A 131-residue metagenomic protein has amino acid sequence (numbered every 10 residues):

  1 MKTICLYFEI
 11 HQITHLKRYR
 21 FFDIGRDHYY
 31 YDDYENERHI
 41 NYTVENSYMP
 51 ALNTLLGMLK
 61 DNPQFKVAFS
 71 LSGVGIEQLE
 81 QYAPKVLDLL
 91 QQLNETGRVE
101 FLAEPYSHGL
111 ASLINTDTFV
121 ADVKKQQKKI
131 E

Functional and structural regions predicted by a protein language model:
M1-P63, V67, E95: N-terminal regions that are enriched for targeting/export leaders and immediately downstream pro/stem segments
Y7, A68-S72, L102-P105: A cross-family glycoside hydrolase active-site/sugar-binding cleft signature
I13-K17, G75-E80, G109-L113: Short catalytic/ligand-binding loop motif for oxyanion handling, primarily in non-cytosolic enzymes, centered on
R20-I24, P84-L87, T118-V120: Short secondary-structure boundary/capping segments
N41, E45-Y48, L79-E80, T116 (+1 more regions): Generic detection of long, well-ordered alpha-helical segments
L52, S72-G73, L87, V120-V123: Generic internal hydrophobic packing segments that stabilize the cores of diverse globular domains
L55-Q64, Q81-L102, Q127, E131: Acidic (Asp/Glu)-rich catalytic clusters
G109-E131: Alpha-helical scaffold elements lining the catalytic groove of polysaccharide deacetylases
